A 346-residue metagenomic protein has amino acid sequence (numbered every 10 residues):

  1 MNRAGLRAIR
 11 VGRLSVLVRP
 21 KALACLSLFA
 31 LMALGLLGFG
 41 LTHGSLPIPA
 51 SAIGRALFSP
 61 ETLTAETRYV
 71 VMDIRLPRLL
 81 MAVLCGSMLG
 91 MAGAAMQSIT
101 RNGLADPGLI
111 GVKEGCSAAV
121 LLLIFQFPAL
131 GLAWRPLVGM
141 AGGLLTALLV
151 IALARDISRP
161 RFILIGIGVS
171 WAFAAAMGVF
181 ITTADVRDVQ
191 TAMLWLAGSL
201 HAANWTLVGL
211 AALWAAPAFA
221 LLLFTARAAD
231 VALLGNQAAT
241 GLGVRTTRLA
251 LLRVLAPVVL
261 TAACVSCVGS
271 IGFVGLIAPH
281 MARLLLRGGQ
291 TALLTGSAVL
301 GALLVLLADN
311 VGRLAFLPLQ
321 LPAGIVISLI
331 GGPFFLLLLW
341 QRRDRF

Functional and structural regions predicted by a protein language model:
M1-F346: Alpha-helical transmembrane segments in inner-membrane proteins
